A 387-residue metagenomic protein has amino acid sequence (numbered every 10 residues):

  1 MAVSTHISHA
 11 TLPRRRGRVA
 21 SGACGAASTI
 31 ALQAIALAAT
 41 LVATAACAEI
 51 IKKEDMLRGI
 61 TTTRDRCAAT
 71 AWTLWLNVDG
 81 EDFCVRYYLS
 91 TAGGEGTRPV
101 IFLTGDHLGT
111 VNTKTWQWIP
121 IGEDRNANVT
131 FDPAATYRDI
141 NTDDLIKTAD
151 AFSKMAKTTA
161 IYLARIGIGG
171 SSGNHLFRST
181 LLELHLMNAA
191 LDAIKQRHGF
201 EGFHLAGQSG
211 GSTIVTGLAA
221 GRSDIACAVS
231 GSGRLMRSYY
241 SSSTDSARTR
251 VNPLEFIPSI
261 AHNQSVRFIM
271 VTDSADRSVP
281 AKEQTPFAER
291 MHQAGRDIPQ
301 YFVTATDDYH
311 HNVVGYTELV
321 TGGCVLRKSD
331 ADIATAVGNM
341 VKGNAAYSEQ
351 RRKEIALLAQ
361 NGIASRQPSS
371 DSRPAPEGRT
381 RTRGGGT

Functional and structural regions predicted by a protein language model:
G80-A156: Short, surface-exposed "cap/lid" segments of acyl-processing enzymes
F131-A134, A160-L181: Cap/lid segment of the alpha/beta-hydrolase catalytic domain
N174-R197: Alpha/beta-hydrolase active-site loop
H198-S209: Alpha/beta-hydrolase fold nucleophile elbow
G207-G217: Glycine-rich nucleophile elbow surrounding the catalytic serine of serine-hydrolase chemistry
S230-Y239: Active-site nucleophile loop of the alpha/beta-hydrolase fold
Y239-T304: The feature captures the conserved acid-bearing segment of alpha/beta-hydrolase catalytic domains
A294-T387: C-terminal catalytic histidine-bearing segment of alpha/beta-hydrolase fold enzymes
